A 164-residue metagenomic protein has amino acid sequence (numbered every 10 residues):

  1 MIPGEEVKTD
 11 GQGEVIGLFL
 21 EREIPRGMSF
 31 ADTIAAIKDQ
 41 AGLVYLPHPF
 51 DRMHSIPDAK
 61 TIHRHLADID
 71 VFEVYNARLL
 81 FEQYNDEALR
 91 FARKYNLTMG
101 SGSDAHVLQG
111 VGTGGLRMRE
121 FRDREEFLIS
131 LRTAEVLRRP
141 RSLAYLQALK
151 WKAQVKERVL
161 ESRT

Functional and structural regions predicted by a protein language model:
P3, V7-I24, D32-A35, D39 (+1 more regions): Charged catalytic cores and adjacent phosphate/nucleic-acid-binding surfaces used for phosphate/nucleic-acid chemistry
M28: Phosphate-binding/switch loop-helix module in NTP-utilizing enzymes
A41-D51: Substrate-recognition element of Asp-dependent hydrolases with the DxDx(T/V) motif
